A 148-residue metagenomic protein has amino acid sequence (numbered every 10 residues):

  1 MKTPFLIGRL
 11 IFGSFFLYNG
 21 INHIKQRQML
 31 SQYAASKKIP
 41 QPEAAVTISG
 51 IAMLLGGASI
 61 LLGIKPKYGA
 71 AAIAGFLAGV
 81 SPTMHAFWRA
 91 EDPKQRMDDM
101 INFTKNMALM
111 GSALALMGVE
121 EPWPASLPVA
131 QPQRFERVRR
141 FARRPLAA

Functional and structural regions predicted by a protein language model:
M1-A148: Short amphipathic, positively biased membrane-proximal segments that drive organelle/inner-membrane targeting
